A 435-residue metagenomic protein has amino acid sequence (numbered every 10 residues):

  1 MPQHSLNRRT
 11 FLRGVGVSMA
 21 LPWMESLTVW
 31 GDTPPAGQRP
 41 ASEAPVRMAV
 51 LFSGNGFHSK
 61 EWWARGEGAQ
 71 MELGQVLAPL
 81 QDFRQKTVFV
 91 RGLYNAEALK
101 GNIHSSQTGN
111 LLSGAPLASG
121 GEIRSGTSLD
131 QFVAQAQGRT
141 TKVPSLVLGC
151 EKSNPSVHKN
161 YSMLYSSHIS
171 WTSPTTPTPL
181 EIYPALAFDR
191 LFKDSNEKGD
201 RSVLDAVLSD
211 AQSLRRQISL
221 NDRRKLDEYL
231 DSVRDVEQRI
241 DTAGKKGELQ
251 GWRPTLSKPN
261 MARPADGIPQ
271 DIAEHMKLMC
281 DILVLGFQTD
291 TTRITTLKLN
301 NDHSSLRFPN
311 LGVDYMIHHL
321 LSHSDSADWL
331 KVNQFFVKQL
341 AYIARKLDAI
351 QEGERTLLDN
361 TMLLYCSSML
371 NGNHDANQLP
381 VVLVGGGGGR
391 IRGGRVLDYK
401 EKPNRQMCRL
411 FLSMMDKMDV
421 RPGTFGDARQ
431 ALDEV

Functional and structural regions predicted by a protein language model:
M1-V435: Ligand-binding pockets and gating/stacking loops
